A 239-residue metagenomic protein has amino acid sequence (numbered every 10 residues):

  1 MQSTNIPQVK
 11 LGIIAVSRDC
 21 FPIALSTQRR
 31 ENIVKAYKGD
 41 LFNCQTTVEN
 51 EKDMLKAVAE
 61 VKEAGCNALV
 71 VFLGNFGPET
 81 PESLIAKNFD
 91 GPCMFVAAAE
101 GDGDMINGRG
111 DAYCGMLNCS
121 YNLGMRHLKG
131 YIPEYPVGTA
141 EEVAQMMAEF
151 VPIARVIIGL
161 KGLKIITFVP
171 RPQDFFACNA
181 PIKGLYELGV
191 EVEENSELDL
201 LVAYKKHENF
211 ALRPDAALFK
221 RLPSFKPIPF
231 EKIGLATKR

Functional and structural regions predicted by a protein language model:
M1-R239: An N-terminal assembly and electron-transfer interface module characteristic of large anaerobic redox and radical
